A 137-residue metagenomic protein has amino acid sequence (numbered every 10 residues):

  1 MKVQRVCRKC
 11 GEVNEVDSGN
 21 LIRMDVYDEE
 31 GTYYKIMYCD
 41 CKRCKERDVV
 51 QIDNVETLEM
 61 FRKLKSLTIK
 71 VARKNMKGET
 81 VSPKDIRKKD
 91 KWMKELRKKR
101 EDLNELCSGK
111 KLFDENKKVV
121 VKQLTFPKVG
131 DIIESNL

Functional and structural regions predicted by a protein language model:
V3-T32: Short recognition patches in nucleic-acid-associated and regulatory proteins
C7, Y38-C41, N104: Mature extracytoplasmic/luminal segments of secretory-pathway proteins
C10-V13, C44, K110: General secretory precursor processing signal
E12, R23-V26, E46, R73 (+2 more regions): Intrinsically disordered, low-complexity peptide-like regions
M24, E30, R47, L58-M60 (+1 more regions): Residues in flexible loops and secondary-structure boundaries
E30-Y34, K65-T68: Short amphipathic alpha-helical patches
Y33-E59: Short metal-binding segments enriched for Cys and/or His
Q51-L137: Short, intrinsically disordered terminal segments enriched in charged and Pro/Gly residues
